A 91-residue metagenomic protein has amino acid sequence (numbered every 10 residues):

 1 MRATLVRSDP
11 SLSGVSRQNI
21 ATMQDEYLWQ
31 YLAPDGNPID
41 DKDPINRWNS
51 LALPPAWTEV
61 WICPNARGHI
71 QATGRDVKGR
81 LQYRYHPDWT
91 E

Functional and structural regions predicted by a protein language model:
M1-E91: A positively charged, amphipathic N-terminal helix/segment that binds anionic biomolecules
